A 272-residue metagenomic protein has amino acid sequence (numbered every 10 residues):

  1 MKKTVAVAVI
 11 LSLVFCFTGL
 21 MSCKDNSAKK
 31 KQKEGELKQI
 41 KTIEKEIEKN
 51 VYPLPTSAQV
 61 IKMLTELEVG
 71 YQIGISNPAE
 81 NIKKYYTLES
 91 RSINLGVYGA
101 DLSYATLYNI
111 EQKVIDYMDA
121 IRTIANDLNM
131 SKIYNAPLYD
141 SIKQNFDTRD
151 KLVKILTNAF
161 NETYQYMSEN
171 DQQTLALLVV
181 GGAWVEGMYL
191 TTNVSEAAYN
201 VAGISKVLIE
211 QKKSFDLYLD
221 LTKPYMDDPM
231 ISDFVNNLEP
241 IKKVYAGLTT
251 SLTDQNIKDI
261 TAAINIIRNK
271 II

Functional and structural regions predicted by a protein language model:
M1-I10: Bacterial N-terminal signal peptides that target proteins for export
T18-S22: C-terminal motif of bacterial Sec signal peptides marking the signal peptidase cleavage site
K24-N26: Bacterial signal peptide processing site
Q32-Y139: N-terminal Sec/ER secretory leader and immediately downstream segment of secreted/extracellular precursors
Y98, Y117-A120, I124, I155-E162 (+6 more regions): Amphipathic, well-ordered alpha-helical segments in soluble domains
L102-N109, L128, K132, M167-N170 (+3 more regions): Secondary-structure edge/capping motif, primarily at the C-terminal ends of alpha-helices and the immediately following
N145-Y225: Extended amphipathic alpha-helical interaction segments
D220-I272: A cross-kingdom marker for long, charged
